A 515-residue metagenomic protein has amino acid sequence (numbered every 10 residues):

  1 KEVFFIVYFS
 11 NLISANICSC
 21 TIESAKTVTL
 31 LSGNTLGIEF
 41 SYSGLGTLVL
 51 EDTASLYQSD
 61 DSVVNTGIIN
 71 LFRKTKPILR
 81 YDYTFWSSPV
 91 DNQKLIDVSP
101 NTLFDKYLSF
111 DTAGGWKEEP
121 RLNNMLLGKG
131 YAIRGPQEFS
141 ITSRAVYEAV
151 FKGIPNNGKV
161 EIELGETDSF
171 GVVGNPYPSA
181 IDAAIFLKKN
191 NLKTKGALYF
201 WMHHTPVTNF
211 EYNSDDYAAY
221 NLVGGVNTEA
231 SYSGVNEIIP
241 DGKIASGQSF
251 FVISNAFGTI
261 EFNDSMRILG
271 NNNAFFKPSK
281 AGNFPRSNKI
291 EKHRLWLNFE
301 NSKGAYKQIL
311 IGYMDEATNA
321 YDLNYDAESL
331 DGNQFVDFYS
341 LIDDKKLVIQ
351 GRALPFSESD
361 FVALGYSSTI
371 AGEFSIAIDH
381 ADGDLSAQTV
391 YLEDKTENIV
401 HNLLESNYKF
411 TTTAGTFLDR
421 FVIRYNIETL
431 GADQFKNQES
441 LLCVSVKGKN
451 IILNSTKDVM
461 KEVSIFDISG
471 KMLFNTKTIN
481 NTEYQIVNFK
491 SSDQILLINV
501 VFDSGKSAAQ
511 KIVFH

Functional and structural regions predicted by a protein language model:
K1-V63, K117-R121, G128, G135-S143 (+1 more regions): Extracellular beta-sheet-rich ligand-binding/adhesion modules
E23-A113, F151, K159, L164: Acidic, glycine-rich segments characteristic of secretory precursors and extracytoplasmic regions
S55, V90-N92, P136-E138, Y177-P178: Short acidic/polar capping segments at secondary-structure boundaries
N65, D111-A113, G135-Q137, S254-F257: Short acidic-glycine loop/turn motifs at beta-strand connectors
A113-W116, P120, E397-N398, G505: Detector for glycine-centered tight turns/loop "hinges" at secondary-structure junctions
M125, Q137-K490, F502-H515: Compositionally biased Ser/Thr/Gly- and acidic/asparagine-rich, proline-interspersed low-complexity stretches
Y131, F250, Q494-V500: A short tyrosine-centered beta-strand micro-motif
